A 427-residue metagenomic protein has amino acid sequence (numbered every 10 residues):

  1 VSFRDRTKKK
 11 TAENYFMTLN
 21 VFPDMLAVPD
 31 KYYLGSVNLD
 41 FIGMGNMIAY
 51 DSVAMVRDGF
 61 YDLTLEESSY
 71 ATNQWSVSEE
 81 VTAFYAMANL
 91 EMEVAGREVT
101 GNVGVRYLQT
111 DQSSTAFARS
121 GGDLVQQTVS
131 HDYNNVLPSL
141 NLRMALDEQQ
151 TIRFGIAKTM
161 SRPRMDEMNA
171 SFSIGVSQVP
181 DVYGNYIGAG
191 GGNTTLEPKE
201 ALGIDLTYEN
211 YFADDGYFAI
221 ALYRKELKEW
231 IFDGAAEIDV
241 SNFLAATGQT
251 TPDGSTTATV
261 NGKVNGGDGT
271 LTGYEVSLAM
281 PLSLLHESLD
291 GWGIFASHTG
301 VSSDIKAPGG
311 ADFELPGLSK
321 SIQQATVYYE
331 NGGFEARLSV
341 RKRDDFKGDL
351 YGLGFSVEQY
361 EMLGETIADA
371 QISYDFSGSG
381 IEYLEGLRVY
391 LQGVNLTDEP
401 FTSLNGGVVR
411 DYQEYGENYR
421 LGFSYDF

Functional and structural regions predicted by a protein language model:
V1, K10-A12, E93-T100, D147-Q149 (+4 more regions): Short loop/turn motifs that connect adjacent beta-strands in outer-membrane beta-barrel proteins
V1, V81-A145, A201, M280-L282 (+1 more regions): Surface-exposed extracellular loop regions of Gram-negative outer-membrane beta-barrel proteins
F3-K9, V105-S113, I156-R162, N169-S171 (+9 more regions): Transmembrane beta-strands of outer-membrane beta-barrel pores
K9-N73, V182-G191, E237-V264, S339: Flexible glycine-rich, low-complexity coil/linker segments exposed to the extracellular/periplasmic environment
S69-W75, G122-V129, G190-T194, T259-N265 (+3 more regions): Extracellular loop and loop/strand-boundary signature of outer-membrane beta-barrel proteins
N73-V77, M160-L227, T247-Y274, A279-L282 (+1 more regions): Outer-membrane beta-barrel signature, preferentially recognizing the C-terminal barrel domain of Gram-negative
L140, F154, L202, S283 (+2 more regions): Conserved C-terminal beta-signal and adjacent last beta-strands/turns of outer-membrane beta-barrel proteins
L222-L227, A236, F243-Y351: Gram-negative outer-membrane beta-barrel transporters
